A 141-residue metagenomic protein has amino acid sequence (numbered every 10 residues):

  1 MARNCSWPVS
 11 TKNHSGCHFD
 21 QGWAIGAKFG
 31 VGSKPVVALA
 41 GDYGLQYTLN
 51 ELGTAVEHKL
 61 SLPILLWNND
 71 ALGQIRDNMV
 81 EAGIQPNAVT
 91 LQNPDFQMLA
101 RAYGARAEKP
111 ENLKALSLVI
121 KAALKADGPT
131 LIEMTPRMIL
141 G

Functional and structural regions predicted by a protein language model:
M1-G141: Thiamine diphosphate
